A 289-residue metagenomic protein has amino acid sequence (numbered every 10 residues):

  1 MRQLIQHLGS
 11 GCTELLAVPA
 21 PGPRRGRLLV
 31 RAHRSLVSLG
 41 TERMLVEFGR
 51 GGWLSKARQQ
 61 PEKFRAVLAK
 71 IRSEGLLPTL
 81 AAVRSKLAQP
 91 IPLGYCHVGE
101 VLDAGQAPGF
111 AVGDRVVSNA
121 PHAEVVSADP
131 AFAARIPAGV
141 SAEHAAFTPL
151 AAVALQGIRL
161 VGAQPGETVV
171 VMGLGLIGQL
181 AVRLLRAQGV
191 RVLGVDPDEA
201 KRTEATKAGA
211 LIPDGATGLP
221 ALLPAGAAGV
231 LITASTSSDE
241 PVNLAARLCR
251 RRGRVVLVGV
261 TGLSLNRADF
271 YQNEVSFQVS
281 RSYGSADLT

Functional and structural regions predicted by a protein language model:
M1-S85, A120: Short N-terminal strand-loop motif that marks the start of NAD(P)H/FAD-dependent oxidoreductase cofactor-binding domains
P78-L87, C96-N119: A glycine-/small-residue-rich N-terminal strand-loop-strand element that serves as the cofactor-binding glycine loop
P92, N119-P130: A structural motif shared across PLP-dependent enzymes of the aminotransferase-like
F110-A111, A163, C249: Short, well-ordered loop/turn sites that connect or cap secondary structure elements
A120, D196-P197, R281: Conserved acidic E/D residue at the C-terminus of a beta-strand in Rossmann-like folds
H144-A216: Mid-domain Rossmann-like dinucleotide-binding core that forms the NAD(H)/NADP(H) cofactor-binding site
T203, A208-Q278, A286: Glycine-rich cofactor phosphate-binding loops and adjacent beta1-alpha1 units of small-molecule cofactor enzyme domains
